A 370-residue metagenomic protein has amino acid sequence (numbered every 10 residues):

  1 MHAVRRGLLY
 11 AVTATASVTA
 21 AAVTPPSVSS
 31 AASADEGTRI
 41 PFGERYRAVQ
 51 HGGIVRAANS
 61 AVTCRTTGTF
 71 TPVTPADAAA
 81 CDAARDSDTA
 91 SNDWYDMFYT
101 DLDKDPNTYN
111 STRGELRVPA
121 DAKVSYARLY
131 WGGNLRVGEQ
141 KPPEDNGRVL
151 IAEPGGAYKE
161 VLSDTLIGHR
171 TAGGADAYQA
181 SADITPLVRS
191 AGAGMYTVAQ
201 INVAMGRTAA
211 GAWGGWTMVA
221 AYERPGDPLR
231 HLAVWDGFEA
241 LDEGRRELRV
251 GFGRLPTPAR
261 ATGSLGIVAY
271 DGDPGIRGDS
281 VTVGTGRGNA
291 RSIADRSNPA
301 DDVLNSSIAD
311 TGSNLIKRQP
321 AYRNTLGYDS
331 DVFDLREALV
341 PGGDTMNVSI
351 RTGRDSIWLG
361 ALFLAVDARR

Functional and structural regions predicted by a protein language model:
H2-Y10, P25-R370: Disulfide-rich extracellular domains of secreted proteins
V12-T24: Bacterial N-terminal signal peptides
